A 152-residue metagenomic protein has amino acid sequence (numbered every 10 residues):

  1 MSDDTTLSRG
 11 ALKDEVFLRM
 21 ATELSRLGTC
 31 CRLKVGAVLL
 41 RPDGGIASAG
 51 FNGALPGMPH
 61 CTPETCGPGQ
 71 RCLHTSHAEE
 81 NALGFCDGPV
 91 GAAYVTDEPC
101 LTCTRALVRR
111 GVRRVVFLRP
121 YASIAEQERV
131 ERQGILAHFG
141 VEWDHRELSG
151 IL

Functional and structural regions predicted by a protein language model:
M1-L152: Zinc-dependent deaminase catalytic domain
